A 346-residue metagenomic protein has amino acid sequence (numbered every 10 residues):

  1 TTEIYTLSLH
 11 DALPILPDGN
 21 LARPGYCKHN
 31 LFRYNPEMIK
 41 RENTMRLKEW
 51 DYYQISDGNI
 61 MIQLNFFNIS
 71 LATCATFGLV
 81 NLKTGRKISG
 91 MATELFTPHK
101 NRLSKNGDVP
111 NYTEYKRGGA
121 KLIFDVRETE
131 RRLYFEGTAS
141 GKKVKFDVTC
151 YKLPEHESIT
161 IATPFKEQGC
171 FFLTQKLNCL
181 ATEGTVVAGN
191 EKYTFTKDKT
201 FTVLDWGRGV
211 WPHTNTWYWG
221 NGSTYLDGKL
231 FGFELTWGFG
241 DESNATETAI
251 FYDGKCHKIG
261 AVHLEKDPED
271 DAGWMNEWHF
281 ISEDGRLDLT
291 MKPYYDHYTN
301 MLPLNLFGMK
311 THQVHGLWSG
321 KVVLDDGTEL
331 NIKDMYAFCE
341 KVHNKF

Functional and structural regions predicted by a protein language model:
T1-T6: Short, exposed "boundary/linker" segments that immediately precede the start of a downstream structural module
L7-F346: Structured soluble/peripheral alpha/beta segments that form catalytic or ligand/cofactor-binding pockets
